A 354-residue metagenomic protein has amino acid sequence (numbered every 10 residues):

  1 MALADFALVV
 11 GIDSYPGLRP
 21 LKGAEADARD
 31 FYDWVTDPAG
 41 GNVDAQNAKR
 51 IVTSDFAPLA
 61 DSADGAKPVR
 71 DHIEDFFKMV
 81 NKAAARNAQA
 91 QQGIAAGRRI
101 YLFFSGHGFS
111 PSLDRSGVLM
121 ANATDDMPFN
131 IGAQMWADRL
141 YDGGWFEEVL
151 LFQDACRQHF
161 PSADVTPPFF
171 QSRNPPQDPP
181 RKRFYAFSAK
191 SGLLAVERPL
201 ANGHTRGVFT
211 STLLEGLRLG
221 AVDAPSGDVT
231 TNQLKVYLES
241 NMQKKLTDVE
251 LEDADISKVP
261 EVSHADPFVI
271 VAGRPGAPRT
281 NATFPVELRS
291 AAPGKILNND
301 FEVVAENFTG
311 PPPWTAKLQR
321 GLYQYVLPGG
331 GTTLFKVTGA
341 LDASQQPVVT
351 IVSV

Functional and structural regions predicted by a protein language model:
M1-P20: Short glycine-rich His-centered loop
A7, A95, V222-E302: Caspase-like cysteine protease fold
G11, K22, A28, V35 (+1 more regions): Active-site-proximal C-terminal subdomain of hydrolase catalytic domains
A28, D33-G97: Functional beta-strand-loop-alpha-helix junction segments that form "active/interaction loops" within catalytic
A66-T166: Caspase-like (clan CD) cysteine peptidase catalytic core
P260-S263, G330-V354: Structured interaction patches on ligand/partner-binding surfaces of diverse proteins
D300-P312: Short, acidic Ser/Thr/Gly-rich low-complexity loop/linker segments typical of extracellular and cell-surface proteins
R320-G331: A short, solvent-exposed beta-strand micro-motif common in secreted/extracellular proteins
